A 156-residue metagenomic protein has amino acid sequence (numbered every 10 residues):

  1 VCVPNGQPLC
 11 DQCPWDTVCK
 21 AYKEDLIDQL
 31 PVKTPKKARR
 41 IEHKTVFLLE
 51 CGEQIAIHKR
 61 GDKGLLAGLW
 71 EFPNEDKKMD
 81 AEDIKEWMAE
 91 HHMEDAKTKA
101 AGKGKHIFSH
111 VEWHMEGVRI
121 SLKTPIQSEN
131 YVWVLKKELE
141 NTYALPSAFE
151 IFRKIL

Functional and structural regions predicted by a protein language model:
V1-L156: Intrinsically disordered, low-complexity, charged terminal extensions of DNA damage-control enzymes
